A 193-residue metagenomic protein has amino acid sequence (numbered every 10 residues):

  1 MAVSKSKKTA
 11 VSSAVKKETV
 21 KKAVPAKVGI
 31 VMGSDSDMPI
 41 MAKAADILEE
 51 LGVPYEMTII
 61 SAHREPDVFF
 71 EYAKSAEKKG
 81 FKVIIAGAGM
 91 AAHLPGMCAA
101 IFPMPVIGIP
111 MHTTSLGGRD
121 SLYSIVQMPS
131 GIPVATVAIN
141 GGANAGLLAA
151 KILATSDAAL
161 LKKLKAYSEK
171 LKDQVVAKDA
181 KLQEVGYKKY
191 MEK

Functional and structural regions predicted by a protein language model:
M1-V24: Polybasic, lysine-enriched low-complexity intrinsically disordered terminal tails
K21-R64: Glycine-rich phosphate/diphosphate-binding loop of Rossmann-like nucleotide-binding domains
D37-A42, E65-F69, A88-M97, L116-R119 (+1 more regions): Short glycine/serine/threonine-rich phosphate/pyrophosphate-binding segments that cradle anionic phosphate groups
A45, F70-A73, A100, G117-P129: Active-site-proximal loop->helix
Y72-P110: Glycine-rich phosphate-binding loop
L116-K163: Short, glycine-/small-residue-rich phosphate/pyrophosphate-handling segment
A154-K193: Glycine-rich phosphate/pyrophosphate-binding loop and the adjoining helix
